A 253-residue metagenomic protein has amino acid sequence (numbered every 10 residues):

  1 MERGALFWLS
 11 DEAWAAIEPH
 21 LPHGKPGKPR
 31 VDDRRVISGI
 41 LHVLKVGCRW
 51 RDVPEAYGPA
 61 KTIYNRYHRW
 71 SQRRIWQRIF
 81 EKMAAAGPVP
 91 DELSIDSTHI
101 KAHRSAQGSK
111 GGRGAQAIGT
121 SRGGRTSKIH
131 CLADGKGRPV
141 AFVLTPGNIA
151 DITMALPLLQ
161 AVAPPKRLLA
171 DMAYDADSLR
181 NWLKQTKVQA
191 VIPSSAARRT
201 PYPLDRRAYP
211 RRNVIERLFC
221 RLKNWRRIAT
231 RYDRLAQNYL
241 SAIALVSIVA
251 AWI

Functional and structural regions predicted by a protein language model:
M1-I253: Short alpha-helical elements
